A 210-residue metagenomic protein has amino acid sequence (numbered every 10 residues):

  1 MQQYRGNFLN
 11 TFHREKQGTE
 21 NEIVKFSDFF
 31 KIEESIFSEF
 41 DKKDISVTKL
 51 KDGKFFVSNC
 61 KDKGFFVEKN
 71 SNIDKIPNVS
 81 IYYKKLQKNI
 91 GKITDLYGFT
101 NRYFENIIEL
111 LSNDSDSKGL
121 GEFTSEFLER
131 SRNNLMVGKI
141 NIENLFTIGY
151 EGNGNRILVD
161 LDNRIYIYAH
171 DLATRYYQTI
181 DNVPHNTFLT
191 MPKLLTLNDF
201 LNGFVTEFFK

Functional and structural regions predicted by a protein language model:
M1-N153: A surface-exposed partner-binding patch
K118-G119, G154-L158, L172-I180: Short, surface-exposed beta-strand/loop "edge" segments at domain boundaries and coil↔beta transitions
D160-N163: Short acidic-glycine loop/turn motifs at beta-strand connectors
A169-F208: A recognition module on extended beta-rich or small alphabeta surfaces enriched in W/G with H and D/E
